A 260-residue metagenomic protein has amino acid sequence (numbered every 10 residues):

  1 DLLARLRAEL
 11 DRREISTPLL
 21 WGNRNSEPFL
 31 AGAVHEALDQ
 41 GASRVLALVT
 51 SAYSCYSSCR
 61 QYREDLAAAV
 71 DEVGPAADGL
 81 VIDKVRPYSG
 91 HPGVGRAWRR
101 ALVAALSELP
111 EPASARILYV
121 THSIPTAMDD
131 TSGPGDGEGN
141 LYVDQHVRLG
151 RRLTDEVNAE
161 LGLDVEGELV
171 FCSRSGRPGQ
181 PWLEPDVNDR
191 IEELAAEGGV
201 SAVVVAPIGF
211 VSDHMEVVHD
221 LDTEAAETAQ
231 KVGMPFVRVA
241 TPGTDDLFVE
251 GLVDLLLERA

Functional and structural regions predicted by a protein language model:
D1-A260: Active-site-proximal alpha-helix that buttresses catalytic centers in soluble enzyme cores
